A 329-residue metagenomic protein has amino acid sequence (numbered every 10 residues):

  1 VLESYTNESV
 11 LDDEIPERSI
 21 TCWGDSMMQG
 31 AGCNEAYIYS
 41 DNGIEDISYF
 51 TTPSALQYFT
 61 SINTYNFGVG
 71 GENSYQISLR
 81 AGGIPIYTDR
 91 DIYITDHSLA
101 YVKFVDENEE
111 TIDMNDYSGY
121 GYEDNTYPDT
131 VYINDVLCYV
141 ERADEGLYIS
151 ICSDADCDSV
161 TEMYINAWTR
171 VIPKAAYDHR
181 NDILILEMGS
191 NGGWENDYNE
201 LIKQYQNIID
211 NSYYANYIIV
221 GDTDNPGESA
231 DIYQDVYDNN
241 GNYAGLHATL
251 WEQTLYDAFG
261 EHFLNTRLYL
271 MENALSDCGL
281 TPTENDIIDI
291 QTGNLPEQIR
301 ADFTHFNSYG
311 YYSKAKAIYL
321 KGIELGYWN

Functional and structural regions predicted by a protein language model:
V1-L11: A signal for long, low-complexity, Ser/Thr/Asn-enriched, surface-exposed stalk/shaft and domain-boundary segments
S9-S19, P173-Y177: Short boundary motifs at domain starts and secondary-structure transition points
R18-D46, G70-S74, V136, L147 (+1 more regions): Catalytic nucleophile-elbow at a beta strand-turn-alpha helix junction centered on a G-D-S/GDSL motif, marking
I20, T64, L184-I185: Hydrophobic beta-strand anchors of alpha/beta hydrolase catalytic cores
C33, Q76-S78, S229-I232: A short acidic (Asp/Glu
N34-E35, E72-Y75, G193-L201: Acidic-and-aromatic substrate-binding clefts and catalytic sites of carbohydrate-active enzymes
F50-F59, G82-N329: Alpha-helical cap/lid subdomain in secreted, periplasmic, or secretory-pathway luminal O-acyl-processing enzymes
F59-Q76: A short beta-strand-loop structural module common to alpha/beta enzyme folds
